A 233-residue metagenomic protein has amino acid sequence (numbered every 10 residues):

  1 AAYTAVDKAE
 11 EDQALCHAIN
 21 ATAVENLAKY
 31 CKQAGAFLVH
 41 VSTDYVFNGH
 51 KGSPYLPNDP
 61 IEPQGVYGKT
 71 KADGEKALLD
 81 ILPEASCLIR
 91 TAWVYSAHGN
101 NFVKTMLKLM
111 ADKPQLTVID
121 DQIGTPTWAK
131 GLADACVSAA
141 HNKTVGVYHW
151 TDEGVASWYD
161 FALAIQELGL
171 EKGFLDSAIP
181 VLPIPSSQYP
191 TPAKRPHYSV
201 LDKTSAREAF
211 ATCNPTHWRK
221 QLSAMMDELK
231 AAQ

Functional and structural regions predicted by a protein language model:
A1-I19, K32: NAD(P)H-binding glycine-rich loop region in Rossmannoid oxidoreductase-like domains and their noncatalytic homologs
E11, A18, A23-N26, F37 (+2 more regions): Catalytic helix-loop patch of NAD(P)-dependent Rossmann-fold dehydrogenases
S42, R90-T91, T144: Conserved SDR Rossmann-fold cofactor-binding beta-strand/turn motif
K76-G131, V137-S138: NAD(P)-dependent short-chain dehydrogenase/reductase
A97-H98, Q122-G131, W150-L168, A224: Substrate-binding strand-loop-helix patch in Rossmann-like NAD(P)-dependent oxidoreductase/epimerase domains
N142-P192, Q233: Mid/C-terminal beta-alpha module of Rossmann-like enzyme folds, strongest in SDR-family dehydrogenases/epimerases
S187-F210: A hydrophobic C-terminal alpha-helical subdomain
T216-Q233: Amphipathic terminal alpha-helices
